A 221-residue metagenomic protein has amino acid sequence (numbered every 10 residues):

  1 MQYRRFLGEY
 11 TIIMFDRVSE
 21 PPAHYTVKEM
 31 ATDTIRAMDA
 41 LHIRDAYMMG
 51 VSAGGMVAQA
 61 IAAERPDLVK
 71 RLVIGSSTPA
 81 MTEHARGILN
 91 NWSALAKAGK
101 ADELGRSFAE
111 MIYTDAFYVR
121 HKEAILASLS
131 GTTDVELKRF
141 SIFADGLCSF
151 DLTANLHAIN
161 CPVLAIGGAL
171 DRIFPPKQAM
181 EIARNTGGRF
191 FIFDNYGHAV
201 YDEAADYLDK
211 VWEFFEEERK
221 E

Functional and structural regions predicted by a protein language model:
M1-P21: Conserved HGGG/HGGXW glycine-rich cap/lid loop of the alpha/beta-hydrolase fold
E29-Y47: Conserved acidic catalytic loop of the alpha/beta-hydrolase fold
G50-G54, A58: Gly/Ala-rich beta-loop-alpha elbow adjacent to hydrolase catalytic centers
Q59, A63, K70-G99: Flexible "cap/lid" loop of the alpha/beta hydrolase fold
E83-A85, D102-N155: Conserved alpha/beta-hydrolase catalytic His-Asp/Glu region
I159, A165-G167, D171: Short beta-strand/loop motif that positions the catalytic acidic residue of the alpha/beta-hydrolase fold
R172-Q178: Conserved alpha/beta-hydrolase "acid-adjacent" motif
Y196-D209: Catalytic histidine-centered segment of alpha/beta-hydrolase-like enzymes
